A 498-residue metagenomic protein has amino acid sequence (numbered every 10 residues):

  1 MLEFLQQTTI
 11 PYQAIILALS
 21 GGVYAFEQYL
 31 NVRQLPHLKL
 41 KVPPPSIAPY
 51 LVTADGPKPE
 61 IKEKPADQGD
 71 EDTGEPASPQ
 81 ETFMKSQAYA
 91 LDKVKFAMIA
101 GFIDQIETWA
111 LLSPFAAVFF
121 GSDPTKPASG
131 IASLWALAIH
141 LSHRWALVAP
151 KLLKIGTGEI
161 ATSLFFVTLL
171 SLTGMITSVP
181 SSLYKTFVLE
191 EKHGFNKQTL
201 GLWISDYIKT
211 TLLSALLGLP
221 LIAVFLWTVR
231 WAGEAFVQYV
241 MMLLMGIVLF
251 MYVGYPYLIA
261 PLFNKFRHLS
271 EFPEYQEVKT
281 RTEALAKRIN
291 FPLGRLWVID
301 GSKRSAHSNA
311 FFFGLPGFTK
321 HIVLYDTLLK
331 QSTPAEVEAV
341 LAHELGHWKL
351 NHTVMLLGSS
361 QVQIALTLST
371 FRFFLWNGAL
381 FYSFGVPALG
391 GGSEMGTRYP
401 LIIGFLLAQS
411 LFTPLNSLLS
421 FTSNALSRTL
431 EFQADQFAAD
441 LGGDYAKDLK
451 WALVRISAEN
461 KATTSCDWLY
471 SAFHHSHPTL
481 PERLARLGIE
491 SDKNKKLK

Functional and structural regions predicted by a protein language model:
L2-Y399, T413-K498: Polar-ligand-bearing catalytic/cofactor-coordination segments of membrane-embedded or membrane-tethered inner-membrane
L401-F412: Short, contiguous hydrophobic alpha-helices characteristic of membrane insertion segments
